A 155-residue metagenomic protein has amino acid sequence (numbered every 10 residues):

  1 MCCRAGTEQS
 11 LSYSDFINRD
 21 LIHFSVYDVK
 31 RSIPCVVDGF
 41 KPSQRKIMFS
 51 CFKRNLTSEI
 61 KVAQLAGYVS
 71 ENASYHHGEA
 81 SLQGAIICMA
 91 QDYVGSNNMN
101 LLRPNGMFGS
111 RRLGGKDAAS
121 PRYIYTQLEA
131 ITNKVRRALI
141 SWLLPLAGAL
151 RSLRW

Functional and structural regions predicted by a protein language model:
M1-W155: Catalytic phosphate-handling regions of large nucleic-acid enzymes and associated NTPases
